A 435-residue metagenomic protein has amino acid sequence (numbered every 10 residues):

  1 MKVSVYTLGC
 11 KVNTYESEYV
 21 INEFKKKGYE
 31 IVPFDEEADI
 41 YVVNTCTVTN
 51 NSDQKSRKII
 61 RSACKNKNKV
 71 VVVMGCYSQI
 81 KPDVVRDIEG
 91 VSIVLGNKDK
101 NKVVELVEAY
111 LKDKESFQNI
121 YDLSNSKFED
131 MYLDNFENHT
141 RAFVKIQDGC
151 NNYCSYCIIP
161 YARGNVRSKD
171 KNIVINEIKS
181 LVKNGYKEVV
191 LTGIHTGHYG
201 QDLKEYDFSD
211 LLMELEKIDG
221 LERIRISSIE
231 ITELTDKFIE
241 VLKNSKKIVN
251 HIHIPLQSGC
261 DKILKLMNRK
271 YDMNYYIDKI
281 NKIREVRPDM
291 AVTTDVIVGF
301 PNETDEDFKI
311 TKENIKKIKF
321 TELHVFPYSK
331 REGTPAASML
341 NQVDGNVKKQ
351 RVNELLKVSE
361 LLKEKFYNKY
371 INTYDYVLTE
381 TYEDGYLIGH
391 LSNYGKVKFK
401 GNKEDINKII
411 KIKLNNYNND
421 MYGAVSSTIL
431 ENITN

Functional and structural regions predicted by a protein language model:
M1-H198, M213, K237, I252 (+7 more regions): Proteins enriched for Cys/Gly/acidic motifs involved in redox and nucleic-acid/cofactor modification
V42, C76, V103, L191 (+7 more regions): Residue-level signal for inorganic ion chemistry
S52-Q54, N165-N172, G200-E205, L266-R269 (+2 more regions): Short, solvent-exposed loop/turn segments at secondary-structure boundaries
C157-G164, R223-T232, S258-N268, I283 (+2 more regions): Conserved strand-turn element in the central/C-terminal portion of the radical SAM core barrel that lines
K183, S209-D210, E214-I224, T235-T294: Radical SAM/AdoMet-radical enzyme domain recognition
K187, G200-L203, L215, V292: Structured catalytic core of nucleotide-sugar glycosyltransferases
K204-E216, D236-N250, E303-T321, G345-Q350 (+1 more regions): Short, electropositive alpha-helical surface patch
S338-N435: Terminal RNA-binding accessory module
